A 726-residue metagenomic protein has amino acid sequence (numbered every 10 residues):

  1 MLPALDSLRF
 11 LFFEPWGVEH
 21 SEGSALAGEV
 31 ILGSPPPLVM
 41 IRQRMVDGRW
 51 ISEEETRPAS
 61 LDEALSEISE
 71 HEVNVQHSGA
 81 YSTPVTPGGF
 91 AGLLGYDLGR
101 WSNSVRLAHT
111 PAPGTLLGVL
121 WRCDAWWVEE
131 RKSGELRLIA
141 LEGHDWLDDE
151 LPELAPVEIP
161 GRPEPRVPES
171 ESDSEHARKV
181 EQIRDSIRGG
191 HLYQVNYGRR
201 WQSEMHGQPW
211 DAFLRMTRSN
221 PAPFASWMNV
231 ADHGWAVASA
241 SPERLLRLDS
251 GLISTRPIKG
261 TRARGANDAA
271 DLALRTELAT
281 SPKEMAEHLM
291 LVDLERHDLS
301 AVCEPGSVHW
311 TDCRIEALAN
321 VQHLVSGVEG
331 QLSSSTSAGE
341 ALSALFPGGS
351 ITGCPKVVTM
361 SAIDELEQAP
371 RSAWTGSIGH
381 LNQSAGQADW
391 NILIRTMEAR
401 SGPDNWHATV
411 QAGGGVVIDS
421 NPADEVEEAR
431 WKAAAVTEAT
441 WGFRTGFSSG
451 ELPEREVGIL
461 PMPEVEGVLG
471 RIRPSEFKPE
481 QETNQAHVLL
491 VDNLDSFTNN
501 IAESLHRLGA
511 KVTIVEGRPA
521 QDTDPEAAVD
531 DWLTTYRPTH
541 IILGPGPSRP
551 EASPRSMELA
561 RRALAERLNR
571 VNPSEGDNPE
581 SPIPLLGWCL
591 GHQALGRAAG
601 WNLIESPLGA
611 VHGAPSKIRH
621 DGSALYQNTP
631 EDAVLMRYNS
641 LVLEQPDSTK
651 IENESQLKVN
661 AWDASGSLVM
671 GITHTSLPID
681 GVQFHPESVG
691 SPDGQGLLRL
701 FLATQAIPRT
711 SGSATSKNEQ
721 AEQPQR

Functional and structural regions predicted by a protein language model:
M1-P479: Extended alpha-helical targeting/anchoring segments, especially N-terminal organellar/secretory targeting helices
G376, S623-S676: Catalytic beta-strand/loop cores that center a nucleophilic Ser/Cys/Thr and support acyl-enzyme chemistry
I459-P479, E687-R726: Acyltransferase
Q481-H487: A short, charged/proline- and glycine-enriched loop that marks the coil->beta-strand transition at the N-terminal
V488-L508: Short, charged N-terminal beta->alpha structural module
D522-Y536, T649-K650: Short amphipathic alpha-helix with an adjacent loop that forms part of the alpha/beta core around
T535-V634, L698: Cysteine-nucleophile active-site neighborhood
